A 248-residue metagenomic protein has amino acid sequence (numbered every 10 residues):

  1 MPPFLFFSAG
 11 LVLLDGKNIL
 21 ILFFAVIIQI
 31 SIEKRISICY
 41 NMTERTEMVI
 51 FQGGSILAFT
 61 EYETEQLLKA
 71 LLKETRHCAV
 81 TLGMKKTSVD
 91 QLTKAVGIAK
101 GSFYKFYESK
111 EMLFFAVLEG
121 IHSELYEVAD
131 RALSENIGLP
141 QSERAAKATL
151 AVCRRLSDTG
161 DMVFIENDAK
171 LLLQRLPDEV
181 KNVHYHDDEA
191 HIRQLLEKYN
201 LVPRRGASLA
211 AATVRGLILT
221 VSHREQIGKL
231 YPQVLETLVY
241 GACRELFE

Functional and structural regions predicted by a protein language model:
M1-F59: Short, intrinsically disordered or compositionally biased N-terminal tails of bacterial proteins
R35-L82, V89-A95: Basic, helix-initiating cap at the start of DNA-binding domains
E65-K73, K86, F106-D130: An amphipathic alpha-helix adjacent to DNA-recognition modules
C78-M112, A116: Helix-turn-helix
A116, D130-D158: Hydrophobic alpha-helical connector segments
Y126, L173-L201, R205-A212: Amphipathic alpha-helical packing segments from all-alpha helical-bundle domains
D130-A132, I165-R175: Short linear capping/connector segments at secondary-structure termini
E197-A242: Hydrophobic/aromatic-rich alpha-helical bundle segments in the mid-to-C-terminal region
